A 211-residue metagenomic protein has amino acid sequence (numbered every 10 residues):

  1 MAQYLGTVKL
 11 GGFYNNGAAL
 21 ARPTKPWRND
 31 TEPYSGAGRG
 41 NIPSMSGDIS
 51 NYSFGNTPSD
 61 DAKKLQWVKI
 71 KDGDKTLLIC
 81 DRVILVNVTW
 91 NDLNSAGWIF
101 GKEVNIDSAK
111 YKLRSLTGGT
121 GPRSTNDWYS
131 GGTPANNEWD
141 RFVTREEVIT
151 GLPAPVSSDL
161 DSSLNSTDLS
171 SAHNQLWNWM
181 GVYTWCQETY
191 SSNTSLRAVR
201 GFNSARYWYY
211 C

Functional and structural regions predicted by a protein language model:
M1-C80: GGW-centered surface loops in extracellular recognition modules
M1-N15, K25, R82-V86, S95-W98 (+1 more regions): C-terminal, surface-exposed recognition/capping segments
K63-W67, K102-V104, Y111: Short glycine-aromatic motifs
I70, N91-D92, A96: Acidic, contiguous internal or C-terminal segments within carbohydrate-active enzymes that form a structured patch used
